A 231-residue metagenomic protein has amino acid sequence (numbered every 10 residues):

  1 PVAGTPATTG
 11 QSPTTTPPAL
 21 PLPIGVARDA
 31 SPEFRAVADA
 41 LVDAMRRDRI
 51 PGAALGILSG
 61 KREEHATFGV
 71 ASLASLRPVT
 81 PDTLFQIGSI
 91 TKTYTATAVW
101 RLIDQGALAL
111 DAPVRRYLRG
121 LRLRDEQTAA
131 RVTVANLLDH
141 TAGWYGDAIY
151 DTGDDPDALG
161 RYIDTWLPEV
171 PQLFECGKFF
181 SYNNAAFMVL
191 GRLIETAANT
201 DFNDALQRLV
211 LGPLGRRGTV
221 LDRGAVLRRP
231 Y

Functional and structural regions predicted by a protein language model:
P1-G4: N-terminal Sec signal peptide cleavage junction
T8-T9, T14-T16: Extracellular mucin-like PTS domains
P17-V26: Acidic/histidine-rich, surface-exposed loop or edge segments in extracytoplasmic proteins
A27-F34, I50, L84-T91, A107 (+7 more regions): Solvent-exposed, acidic/flexible segments
R28-F85, A107, R124, D164-P171: Short, conserved catalytic-motif segment at the N-terminal edge
R35-V42, L55, K61-E63, L84-P113 (+1 more regions): Active-site SXXK
H65-F68, S72-L73, D125-Y231: Short, surface-exposed loop or secondary-structure junction motifs that flank catalytic or metal-binding residues
L110-D125, P213-L214: Short, glycine/proline-biased beta-turn/loop segments that scaffold the active-site neighborhood
